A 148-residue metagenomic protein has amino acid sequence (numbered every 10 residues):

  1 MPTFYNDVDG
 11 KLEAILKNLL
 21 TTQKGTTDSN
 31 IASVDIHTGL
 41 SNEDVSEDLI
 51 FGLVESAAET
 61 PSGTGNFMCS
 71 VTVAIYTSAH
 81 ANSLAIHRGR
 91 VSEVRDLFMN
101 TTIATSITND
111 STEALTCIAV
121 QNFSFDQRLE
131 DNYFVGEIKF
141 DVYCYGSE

Functional and structural regions predicted by a protein language model:
M1-I31, L53-E148: Charged, amphipathic alpha-helical segments and their flanking helix caps
T27-S41: A short acidic/basic microdomain associated with nuclease active sites
L40-V45, R128-E130: A short beta-turn/loop motif at secondary-structure boundaries
N42-E55: Charged, often glycine-rich, active-site loop that binds/positions anionic groups
